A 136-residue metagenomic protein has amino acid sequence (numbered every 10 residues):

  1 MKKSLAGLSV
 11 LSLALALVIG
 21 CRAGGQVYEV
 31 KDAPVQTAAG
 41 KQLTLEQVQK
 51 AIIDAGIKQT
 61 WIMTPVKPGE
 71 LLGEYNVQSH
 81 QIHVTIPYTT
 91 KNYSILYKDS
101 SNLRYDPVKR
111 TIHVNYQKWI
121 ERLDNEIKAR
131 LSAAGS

Functional and structural regions predicted by a protein language model:
M1-S9: Bacterial N-terminal signal peptides that target proteins for export
S9-V10, G135: Enrichment for repetitive, rod-forming helical segments
S12-L15: Alpha-helical transmembrane segments
L17-G20: C-terminal motif of bacterial Sec signal peptides marking the signal peptidase cleavage site
R22-S136: Ser/Thr-rich, low-complexity intrinsically disordered terminal regions
